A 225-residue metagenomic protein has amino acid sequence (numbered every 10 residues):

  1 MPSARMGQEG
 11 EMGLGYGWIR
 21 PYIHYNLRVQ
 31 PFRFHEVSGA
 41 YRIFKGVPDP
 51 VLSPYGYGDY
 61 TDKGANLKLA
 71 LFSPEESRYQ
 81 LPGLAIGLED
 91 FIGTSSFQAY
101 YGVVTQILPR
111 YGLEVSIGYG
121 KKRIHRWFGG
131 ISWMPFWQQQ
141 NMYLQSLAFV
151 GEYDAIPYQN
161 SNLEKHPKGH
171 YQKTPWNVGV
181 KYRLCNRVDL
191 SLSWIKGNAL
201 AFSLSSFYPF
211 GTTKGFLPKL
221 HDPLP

Functional and structural regions predicted by a protein language model:
M1-G93, Y100, L108-Y111, Q140-Y143 (+4 more regions): Transmembrane beta-barrel domains of Gram-negative outer membranes and organellar outer membranes
R20-Y22, Y60-G64, F97, I124-R126 (+3 more regions): Membrane-spanning beta-strands of outer-membrane beta-barrel proteins
D49-P50, R126-G129, A201-L204: A short, polar/proline- and glycine-enriched secondary-structure boundary/capping micro-motif
L88, Q98-I117, W127, W133-P135: Internal active-site segments that recognize and position negatively charged phosphoryl groups and nucleotide moieties
F97-A99, R110-E114, K122-R126, M142-S146 (+2 more regions): Short gly/pro-enriched beta-turn/loop segments at secondary-structure junctions
S116-A148, E152-D154, Y158: A mid-sequence, solvent-exposed acidic-amphipathic segment
G130, N177-G179: Short glycine-rich, acidic/polar surface loops and turns
Q138-N141, A148-V150, Y158-L163, K168 (+1 more regions): Flexible, glycine-rich linker and terminal segments associated with outer-membrane beta-barrel/transport systems
